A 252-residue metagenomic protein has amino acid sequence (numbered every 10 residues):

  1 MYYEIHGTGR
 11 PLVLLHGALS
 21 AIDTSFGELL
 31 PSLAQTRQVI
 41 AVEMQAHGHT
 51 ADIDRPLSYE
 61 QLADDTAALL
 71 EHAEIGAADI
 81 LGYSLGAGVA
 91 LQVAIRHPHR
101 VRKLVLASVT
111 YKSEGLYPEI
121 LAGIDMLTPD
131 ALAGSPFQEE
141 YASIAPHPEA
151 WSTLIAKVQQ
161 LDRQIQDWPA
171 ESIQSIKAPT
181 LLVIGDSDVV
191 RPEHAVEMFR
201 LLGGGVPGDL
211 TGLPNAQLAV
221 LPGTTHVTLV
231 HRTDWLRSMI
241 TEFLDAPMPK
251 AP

Functional and structural regions predicted by a protein language model:
Y2-A51: Conserved HGGG/HGGXW glycine-rich cap/lid loop of the alpha/beta-hydrolase fold
H16, A78, G82-A87: Conserved alpha/beta-hydrolase "nucleophile elbow" surrounding the catalytic nucleophile
E60-A78: Conserved acidic catalytic loop of the alpha/beta-hydrolase fold
G88-R96, V101-E139: Flexible "cap/lid" loop of the alpha/beta hydrolase fold
A156-S172: Active-site nucleophile elbow and catalytic-triad environment of alpha/beta-hydrolase enzymes
I176, L182-I184: Short beta-strand/loop motif that positions the catalytic acidic residue of the alpha/beta-hydrolase fold
V189-E197, L229: Conserved alpha/beta-hydrolase "acid-adjacent" motif
D209, P214-P252: Catalytic active-site module of serine/aspartate enzymes centered on a nucleophile-bearing elbow/loop
